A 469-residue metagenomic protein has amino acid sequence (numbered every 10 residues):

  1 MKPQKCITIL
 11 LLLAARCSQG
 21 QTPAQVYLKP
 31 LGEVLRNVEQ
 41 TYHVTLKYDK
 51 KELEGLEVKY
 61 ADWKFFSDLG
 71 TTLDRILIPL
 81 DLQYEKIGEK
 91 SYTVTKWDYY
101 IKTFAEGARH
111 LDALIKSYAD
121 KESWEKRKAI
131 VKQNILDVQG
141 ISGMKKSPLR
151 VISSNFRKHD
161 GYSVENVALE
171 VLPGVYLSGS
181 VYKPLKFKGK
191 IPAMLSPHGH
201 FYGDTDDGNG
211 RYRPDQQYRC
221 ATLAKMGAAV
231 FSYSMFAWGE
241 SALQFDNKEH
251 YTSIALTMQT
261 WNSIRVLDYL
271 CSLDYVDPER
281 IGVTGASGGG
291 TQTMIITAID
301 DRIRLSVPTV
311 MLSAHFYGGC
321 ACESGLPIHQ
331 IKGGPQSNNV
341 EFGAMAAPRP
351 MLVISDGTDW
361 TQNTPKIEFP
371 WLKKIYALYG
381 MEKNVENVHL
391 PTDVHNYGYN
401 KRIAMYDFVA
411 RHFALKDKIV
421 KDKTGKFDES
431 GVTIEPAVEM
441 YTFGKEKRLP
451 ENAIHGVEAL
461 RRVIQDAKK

Functional and structural regions predicted by a protein language model:
M1-Q25: Bacterial Sec-dependent N-terminal signal peptides
G20-D98: N-terminal export/assembly leaders
K96-Y176, I354-K469: Alpha/beta-hydrolase-fold serine-hydrolase catalytic core, especially in secreted/extracellular enzymes
N155-Y212: Glycine-rich active-site/cofactor-binding loop and its immediate structural neighborhood
L177, V181-Y182, A193-M194, Q217-Y233 (+4 more regions): Carboxylate/His-rich catalytic cores and anion/metal-binding grooves
K188-S272, L312-C322, I328: Cap/lid segment of the alpha/beta-hydrolase catalytic domain
D268-P335: Primarily recognizes the serine-hydrolase "nucleophile elbow" in alpha/beta-hydrolase and SGNH/GDSL folds
Y317-A377: The feature captures the conserved acid-bearing segment of alpha/beta-hydrolase catalytic domains
